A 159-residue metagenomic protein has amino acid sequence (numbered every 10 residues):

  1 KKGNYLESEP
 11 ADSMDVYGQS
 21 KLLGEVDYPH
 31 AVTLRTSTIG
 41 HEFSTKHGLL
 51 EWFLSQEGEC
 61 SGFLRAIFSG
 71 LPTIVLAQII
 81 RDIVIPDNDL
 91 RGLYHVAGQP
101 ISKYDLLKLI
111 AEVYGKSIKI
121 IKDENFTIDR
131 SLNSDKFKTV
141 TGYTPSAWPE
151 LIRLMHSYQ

Functional and structural regions predicted by a protein language model:
K1-D15: Active-site "gating" loop of Rossmann-like NAD(P)-dependent oxidoreductase/epimerase domains
M14-D15, V26-F68, I74-V75: NAD(P)-dependent short-chain dehydrogenase/reductase
V16, S20: Active-site helix of classical SDR
L23-A31, W52-E57, I83-V84, V96 (+3 more regions): Alpha-helix C-terminal capping segments
L50, L54, T73-R81, W148-H156: Short, amphipathic alpha-helical "lid/cap" segments that border enzyme active or binding sites
G62-I67, L93-I101, V140: Glycine-rich Rossmann NAD(P)(H)-binding loop
I79-D82, P86-S134: Mid/C-terminal beta-alpha module of Rossmann-like enzyme folds, strongest in SDR-family dehydrogenases/epimerases
S117-Q159: C-terminal amphipathic/interface module of NAD(P)-dependent oxidoreductases and related NAD-binding regulators
